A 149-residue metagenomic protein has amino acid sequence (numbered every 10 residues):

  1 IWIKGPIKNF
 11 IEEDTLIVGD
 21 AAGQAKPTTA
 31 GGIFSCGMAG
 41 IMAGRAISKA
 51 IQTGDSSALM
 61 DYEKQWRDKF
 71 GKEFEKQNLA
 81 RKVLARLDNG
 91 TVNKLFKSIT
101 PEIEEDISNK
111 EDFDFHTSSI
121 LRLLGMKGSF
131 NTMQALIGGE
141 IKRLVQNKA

Functional and structural regions predicted by a protein language model:
I1-I47, Q52: FAD/FMN-dependent oxidoreductases across multiple families
S48-A149: C-terminal helical "tail/cap" subdomain of flavin- and related membrane-associated enzymes
